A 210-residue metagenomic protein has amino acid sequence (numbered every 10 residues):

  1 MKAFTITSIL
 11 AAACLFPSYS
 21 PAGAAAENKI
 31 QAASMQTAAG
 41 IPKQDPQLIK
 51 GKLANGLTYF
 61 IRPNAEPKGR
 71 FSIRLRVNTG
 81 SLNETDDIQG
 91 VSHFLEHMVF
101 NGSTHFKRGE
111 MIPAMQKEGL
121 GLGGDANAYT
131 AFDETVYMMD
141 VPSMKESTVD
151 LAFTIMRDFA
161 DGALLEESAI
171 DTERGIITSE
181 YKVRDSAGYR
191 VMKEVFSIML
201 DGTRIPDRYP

Functional and structural regions predicted by a protein language model:
M1-I6: Positively charged n-region of N-terminal signal peptides that target proteins for export
T7-S18: Bacterial N-terminal signal peptides
S18-A32: Signal peptide processing junction and immediate N-terminal pro/mature segment of secreted/exported proteins
Q31-I49, Y137-D140, S197-P210: Histidine-acidic residue clusters that define the catalytic metal-binding segment of zinc metallopeptidase domains
T37-R76: Mature N-terminal segment immediately following signal peptide/propeptide cleavage in secreted/periplasmic
V77-S92, E96-V191, L200-R208: Active-site-adjacent, His/Asp/Glu-enriched structural segments that form or flank metal-binding and acid/base networks
K193-V195: Beta-lactam-recognizing serine transpeptidase/beta-lactamase-like catalytic domain environment
